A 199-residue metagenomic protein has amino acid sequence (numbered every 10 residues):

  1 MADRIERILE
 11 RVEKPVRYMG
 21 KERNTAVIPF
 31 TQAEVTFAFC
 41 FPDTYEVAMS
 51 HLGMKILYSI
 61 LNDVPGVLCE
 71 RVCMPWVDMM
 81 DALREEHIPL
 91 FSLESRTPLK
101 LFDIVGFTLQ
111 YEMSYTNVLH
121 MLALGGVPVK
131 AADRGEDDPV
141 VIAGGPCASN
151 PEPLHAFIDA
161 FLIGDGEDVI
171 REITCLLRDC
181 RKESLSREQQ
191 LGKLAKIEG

Functional and structural regions predicted by a protein language model:
M1-P15, V64: Helix-enriched interaction subdomains in cytosolic or periplasmic regions, typified by TIR/SEFIR signaling/NADase cores
D3, K21-A26, S59: ER/secretory pathway lumenal C-terminal domains and tails of membrane proteins involved in glycoprotein biogenesis
G20, V27-P29, A38-F41, D103: Flexible, glycine-rich loop/tail regions that form catalytic "lids" or insertion modules at the edges of active sites
E22-Q32, S95-T97, L191-G192: Short boundary motifs at domain starts and secondary-structure transition points
A33, P65, D137: Residue-level signal for beta-strand positions within conserved beta-sheet cores that form or flank
V35-F37, D43, A48-L52, I56-V64 (+3 more regions): General detector of N-terminal leader/presequence modules that precede the first folded domain
F37, F41-P42, A48-S59, G66-L83 (+2 more regions): Low-complexity, highly charged intrinsically disordered N-terminal segments that act as targeting/localization
M74-G199: Glycine-rich beta-alpha loop elements in corrinoid/cobalamin-binding modules across cobalamin-dependent enzymes
